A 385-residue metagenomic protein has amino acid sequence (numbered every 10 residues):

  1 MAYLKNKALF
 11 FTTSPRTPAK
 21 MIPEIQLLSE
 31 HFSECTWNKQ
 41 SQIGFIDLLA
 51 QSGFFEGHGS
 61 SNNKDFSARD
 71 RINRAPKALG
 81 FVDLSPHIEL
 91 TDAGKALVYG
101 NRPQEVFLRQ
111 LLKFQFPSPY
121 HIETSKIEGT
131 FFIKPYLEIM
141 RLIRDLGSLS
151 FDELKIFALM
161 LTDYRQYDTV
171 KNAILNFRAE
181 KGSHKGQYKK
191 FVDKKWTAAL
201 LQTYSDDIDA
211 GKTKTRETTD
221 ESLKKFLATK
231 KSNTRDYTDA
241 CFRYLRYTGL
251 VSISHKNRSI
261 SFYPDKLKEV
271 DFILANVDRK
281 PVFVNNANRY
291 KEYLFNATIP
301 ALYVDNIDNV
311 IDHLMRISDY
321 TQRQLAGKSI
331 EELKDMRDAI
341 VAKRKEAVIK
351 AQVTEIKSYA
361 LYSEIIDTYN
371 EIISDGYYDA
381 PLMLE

Functional and structural regions predicted by a protein language model:
M1-M383: Donor-sugar nucleotide-binding helix/loop cap in glycosyltransferases
